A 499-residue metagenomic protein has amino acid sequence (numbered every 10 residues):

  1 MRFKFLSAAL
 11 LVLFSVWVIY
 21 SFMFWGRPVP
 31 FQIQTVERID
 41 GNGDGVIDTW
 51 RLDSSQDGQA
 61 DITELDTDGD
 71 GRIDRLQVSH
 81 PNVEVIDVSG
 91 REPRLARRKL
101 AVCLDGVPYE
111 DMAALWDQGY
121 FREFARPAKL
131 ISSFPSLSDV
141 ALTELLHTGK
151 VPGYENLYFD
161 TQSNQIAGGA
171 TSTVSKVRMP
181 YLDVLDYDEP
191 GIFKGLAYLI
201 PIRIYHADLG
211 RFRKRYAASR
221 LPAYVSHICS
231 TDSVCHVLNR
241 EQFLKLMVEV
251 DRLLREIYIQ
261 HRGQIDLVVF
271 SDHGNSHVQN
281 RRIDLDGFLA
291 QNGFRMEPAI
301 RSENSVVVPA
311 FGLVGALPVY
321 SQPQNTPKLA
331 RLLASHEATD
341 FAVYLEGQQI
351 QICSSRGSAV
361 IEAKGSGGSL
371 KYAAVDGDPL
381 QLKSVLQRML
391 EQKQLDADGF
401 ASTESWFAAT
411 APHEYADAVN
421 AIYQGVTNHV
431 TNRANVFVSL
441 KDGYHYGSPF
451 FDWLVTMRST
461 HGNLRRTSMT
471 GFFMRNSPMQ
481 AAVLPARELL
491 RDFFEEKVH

Functional and structural regions predicted by a protein language model:
S7-R98, V438: Calcium-binding acidic motifs and repeat modules
P81-K129: Active-site-proximal N-terminal segment of extracellular/periplasmic enzymes that hydrolyze or transfer
S89, P152-F159, K245-R255, L285-S302: Acidic, His- and aromatic-enriched active-site or binding-groove loops in soluble protein domains that engage sugars
P93-R94, L115-Y120, N239-L244, N280-A290 (+2 more regions): Short secondary-structure boundary/capping segments
A101, L253-L285: Metal-dependent active-site segment of extracytoplasmic phospho-/sulfohydrolases and closely related
G106, S271-G274, D442: Active-site metal-binding loops of divalent metal-dependent hydrolases
W116-Y120, S133-E249, A363, G368-Y415 (+4 more regions): His/Asp/Glu-rich, glycine-adjacent segments that coordinate divalent cations and/or stabilize oxyanion chemistry on
V306-L490: Active-site neighborhoods of enzymes that stabilize oxyanions during catalysis
